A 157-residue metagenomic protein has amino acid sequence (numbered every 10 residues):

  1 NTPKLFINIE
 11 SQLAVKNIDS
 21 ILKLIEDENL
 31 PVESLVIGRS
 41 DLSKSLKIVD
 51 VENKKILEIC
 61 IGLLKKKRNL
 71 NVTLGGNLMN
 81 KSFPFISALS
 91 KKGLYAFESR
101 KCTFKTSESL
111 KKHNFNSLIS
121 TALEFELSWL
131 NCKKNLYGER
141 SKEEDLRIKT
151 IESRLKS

Functional and structural regions predicted by a protein language model:
N1-S157: Expand to "…catalyze enediolate/carbanion chemistry for C-C bond making/breaking, isomerization, decarboxylation
